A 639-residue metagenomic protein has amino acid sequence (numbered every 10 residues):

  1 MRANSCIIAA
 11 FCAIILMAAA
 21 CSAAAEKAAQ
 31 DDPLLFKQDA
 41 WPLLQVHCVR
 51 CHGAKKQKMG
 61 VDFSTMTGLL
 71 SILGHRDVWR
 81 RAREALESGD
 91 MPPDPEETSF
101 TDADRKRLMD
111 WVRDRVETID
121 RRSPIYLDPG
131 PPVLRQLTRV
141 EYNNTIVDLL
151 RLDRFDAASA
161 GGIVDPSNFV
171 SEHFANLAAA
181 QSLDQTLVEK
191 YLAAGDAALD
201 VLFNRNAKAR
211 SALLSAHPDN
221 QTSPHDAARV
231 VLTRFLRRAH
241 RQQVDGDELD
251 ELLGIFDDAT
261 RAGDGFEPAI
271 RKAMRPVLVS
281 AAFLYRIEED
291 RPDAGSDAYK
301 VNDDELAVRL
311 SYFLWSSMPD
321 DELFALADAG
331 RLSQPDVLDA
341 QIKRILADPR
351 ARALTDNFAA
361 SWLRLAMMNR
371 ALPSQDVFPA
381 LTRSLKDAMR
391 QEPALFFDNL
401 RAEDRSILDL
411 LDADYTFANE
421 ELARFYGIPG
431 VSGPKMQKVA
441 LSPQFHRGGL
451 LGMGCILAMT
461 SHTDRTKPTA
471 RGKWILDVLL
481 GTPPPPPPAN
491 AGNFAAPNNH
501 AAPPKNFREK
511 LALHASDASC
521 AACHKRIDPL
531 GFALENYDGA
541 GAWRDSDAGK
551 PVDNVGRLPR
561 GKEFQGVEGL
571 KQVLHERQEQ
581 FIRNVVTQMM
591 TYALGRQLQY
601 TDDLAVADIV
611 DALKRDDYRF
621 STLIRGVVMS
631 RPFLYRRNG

Functional and structural regions predicted by a protein language model:
M1-S5: Positively charged n-region of N-terminal signal peptides that target proteins for export
I8-A19: Bacterial N-terminal signal peptides
C21-L214, R237-R238, Q242-D245, L249-G254 (+12 more regions): Aromatic- and Gly/Pro-enriched helix-to-coil junctions and flexible linker segments
C21-R81, S88, P95-D102, A239 (+5 more regions): Sequence context surrounding c-type heme c attachment/ligation sites in exported
W111, V133-Q136, E141, V147-R151 (+11 more regions): Extended surface/linker regions that mediate inter-domain or inter-protein docking in multi-component redox
S215-T222, R238-A239, T260, R291-D297 (+11 more regions): Active-site-adjacent structural elements in folded domains
D226-A227, V231, F266-M274, K300-L306 (+1 more regions): Alpha-helical scaffolds flanking conserved acidic
A262-G265, S317-M318, G330-S333, I428-G433 (+4 more regions): Secondary-structure transition/capping motifs at alpha-helix termini and the adjoining loop/turn into the next element
